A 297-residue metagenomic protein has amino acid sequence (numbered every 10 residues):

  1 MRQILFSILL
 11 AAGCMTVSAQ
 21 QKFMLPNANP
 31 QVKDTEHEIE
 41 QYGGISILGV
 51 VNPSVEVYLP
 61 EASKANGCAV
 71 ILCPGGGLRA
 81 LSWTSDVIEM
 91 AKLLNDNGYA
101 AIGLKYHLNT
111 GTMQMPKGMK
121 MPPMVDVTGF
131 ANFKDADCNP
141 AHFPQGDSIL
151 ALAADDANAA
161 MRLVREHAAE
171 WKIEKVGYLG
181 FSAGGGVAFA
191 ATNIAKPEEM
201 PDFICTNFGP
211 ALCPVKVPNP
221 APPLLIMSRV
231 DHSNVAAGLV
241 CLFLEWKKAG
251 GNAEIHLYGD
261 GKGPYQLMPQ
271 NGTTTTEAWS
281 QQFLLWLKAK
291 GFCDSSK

Functional and structural regions predicted by a protein language model:
Q20-K64: N-terminal cap/lid segment of alpha/beta-hydrolase-fold proteins
N66-G75: Short beta-strand element of the alpha/beta-hydrolase
P74-R79, V230-D231: Active-site glycine-rich loops that stabilize anionic/oxyanionic intermediates across multiple enzyme folds
T84-G103, G111-M113, K117, L244: Short amphipathic alpha-helix adjacent to the substrate-entry channel of hydrolases
K117-A168: Alpha/beta-hydrolase active-site loop
S148-A221: Primarily recognizes the serine-hydrolase "nucleophile elbow" in alpha/beta-hydrolase and SGNH/GDSL folds
D202-G259: The feature captures the conserved acid-bearing segment of alpha/beta-hydrolase catalytic domains
N252-K297: C-terminal catalytic histidine-bearing segment of alpha/beta-hydrolase fold enzymes
